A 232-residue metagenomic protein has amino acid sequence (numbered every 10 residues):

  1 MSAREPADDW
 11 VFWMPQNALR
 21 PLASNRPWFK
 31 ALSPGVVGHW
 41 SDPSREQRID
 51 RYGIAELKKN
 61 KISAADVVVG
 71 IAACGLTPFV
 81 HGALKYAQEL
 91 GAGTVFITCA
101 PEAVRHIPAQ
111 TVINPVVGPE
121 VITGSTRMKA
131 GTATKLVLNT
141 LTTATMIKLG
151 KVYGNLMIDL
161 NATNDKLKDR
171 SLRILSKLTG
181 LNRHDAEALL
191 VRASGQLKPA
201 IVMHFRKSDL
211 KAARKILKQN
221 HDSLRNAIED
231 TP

Functional and structural regions predicted by a protein language model:
M1-L136, T145-L149: Glycine-rich phosphate-binding loops that contact phosphosugars or nucleotide phosphates
T140, T145-P232: Short, amphipathic alpha-helical interaction segments embedded in low-complexity terminal/linker regions of eukaryotic
